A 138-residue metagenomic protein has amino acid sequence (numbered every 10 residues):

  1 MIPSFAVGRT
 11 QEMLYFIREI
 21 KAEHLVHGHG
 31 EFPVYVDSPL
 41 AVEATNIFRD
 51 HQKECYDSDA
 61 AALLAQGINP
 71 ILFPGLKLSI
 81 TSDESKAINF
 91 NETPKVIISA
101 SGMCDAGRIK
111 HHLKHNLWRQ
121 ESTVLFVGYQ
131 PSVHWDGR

Functional and structural regions predicted by a protein language model:
M1-R138: Acidic/His-rich, metal-assisted hydrolase cores and their charged scaffolds
